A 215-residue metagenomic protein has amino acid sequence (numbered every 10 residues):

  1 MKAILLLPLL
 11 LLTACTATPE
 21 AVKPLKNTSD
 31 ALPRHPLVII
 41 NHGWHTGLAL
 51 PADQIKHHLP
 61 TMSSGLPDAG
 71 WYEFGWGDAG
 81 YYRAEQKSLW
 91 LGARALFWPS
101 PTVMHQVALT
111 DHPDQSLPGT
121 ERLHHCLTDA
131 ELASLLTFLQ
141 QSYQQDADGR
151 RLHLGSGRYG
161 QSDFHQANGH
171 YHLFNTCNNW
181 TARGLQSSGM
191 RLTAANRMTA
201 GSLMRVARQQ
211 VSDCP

Functional and structural regions predicted by a protein language model:
K2-P8: Sec-dependent signal peptide recognition, specifically the positively charged N-region followed immediately by
L12-A14: C-terminal motif of bacterial Sec signal peptides marking the signal peptidase cleavage site
T16-V22: Bacterial lipoprotein signal-peptidase II cleavage site
A17, Q141-P215: Activation targets extended, charge/polar-rich intrinsically disordered C-terminal tails
V22-P36, I40, P51-Q166: Non-catalytic ligand/cofactor/substrate-binding and regulatory segments of enzyme domains
H42-W44: A short, compositionally biased
G47-A49: Short beta-strand scaffold segments in enzyme catalytic cores
